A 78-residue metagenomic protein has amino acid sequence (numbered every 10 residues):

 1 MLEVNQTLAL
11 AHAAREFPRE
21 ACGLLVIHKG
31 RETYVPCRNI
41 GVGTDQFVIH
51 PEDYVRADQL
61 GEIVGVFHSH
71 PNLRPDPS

Functional and structural regions predicted by a protein language model:
M1-I63, P71-S78: Conserved beta-strand-loop surface patch within small alpha/beta domains used for substrate/adaptor or ligand engagement
